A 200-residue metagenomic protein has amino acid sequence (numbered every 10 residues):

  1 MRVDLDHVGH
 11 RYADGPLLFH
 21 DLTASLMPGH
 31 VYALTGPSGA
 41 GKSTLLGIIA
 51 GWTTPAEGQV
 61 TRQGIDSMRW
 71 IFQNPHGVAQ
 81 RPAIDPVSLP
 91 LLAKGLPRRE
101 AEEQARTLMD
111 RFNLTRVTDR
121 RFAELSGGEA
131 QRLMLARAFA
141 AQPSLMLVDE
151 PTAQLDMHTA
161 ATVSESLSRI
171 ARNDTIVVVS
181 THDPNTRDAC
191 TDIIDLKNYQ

Functional and structural regions predicted by a protein language model:
T35-P37: The feature captures the beta-strand-to-loop junction immediately N-terminal to the Walker
A50: Helix-to-loop junction immediately C-terminal to a conserved catalytic motif
R81-L92: Q-loop/switch helix immediately C-terminal to the Walker
E100-V117: Conserved ABC ATPase "signature" region
R121-L125, E129: Conserved ABC ATPase signature
Q142: Conserved catalytic motifs of ABC-family nucleotide-binding domains
M146-D149: Catalytic Walker B motif of ABC-type/P-loop ATPase nucleotide-binding domains
